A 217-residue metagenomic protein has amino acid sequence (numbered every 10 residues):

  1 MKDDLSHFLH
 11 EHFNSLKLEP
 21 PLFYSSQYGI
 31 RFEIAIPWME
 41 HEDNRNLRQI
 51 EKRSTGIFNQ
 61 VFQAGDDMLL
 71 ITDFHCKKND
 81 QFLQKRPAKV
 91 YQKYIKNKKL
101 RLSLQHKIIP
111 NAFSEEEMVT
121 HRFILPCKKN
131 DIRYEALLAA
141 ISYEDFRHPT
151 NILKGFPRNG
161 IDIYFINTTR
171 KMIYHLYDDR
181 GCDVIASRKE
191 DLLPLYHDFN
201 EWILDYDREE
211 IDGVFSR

Functional and structural regions predicted by a protein language model:
M1-R158: Extended, low-hydrophobicity segments enriched in charged/polar residues
D162-R217: Alpha-helical oligomerization segments
